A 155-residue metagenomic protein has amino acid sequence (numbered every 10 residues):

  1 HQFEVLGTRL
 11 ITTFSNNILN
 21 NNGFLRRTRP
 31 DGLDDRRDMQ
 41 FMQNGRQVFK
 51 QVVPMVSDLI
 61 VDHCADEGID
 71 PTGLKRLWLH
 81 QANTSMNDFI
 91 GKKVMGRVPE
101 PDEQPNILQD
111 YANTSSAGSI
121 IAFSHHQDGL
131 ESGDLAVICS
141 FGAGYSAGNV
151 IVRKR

Functional and structural regions predicted by a protein language model:
H1-K50, D58, K154-R155: Condensing-enzyme catalytic core mediating Claisen C-C bond formation in acyl metabolism
L33-D34, Q40, V61, E100-N106: Short, functionally important structural connectors and interaction interfaces within domains
R46, C64, Q109: Short, flexible active-site loop motifs that bind/organize anionic cofactors or intermediates
V53, S57, K75-R155: Claisen-condensing/thiolase-fold acyl-transfer catalytic domains that form or cleave C-C bonds in fatty acid
M55, L59-E67: Stable alpha-helical structural segments in soluble proteins, enriched in small hydrophobic residues
